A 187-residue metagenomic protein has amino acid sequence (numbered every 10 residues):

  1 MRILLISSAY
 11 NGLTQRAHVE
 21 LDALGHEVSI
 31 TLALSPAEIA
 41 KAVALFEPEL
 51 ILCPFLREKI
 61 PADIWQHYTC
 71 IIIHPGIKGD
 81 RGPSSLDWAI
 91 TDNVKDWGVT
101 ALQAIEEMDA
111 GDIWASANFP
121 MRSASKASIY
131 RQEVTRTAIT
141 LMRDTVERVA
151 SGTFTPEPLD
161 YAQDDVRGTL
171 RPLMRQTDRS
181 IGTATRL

Functional and structural regions predicted by a protein language model:
M1-V19: N-terminal beta1-alpha1 ligand-phosphate binding loop
I6-Y10, A33-L34, P54-F55, T185: Structural motif
L13-T14, I39-A40, K59-A62: Short, well-ordered alpha-helical microsegments
R16-V28: A short, Lys/Arg-enriched amphipathic alpha-helix followed by its capping loop at the start of a domain
H18-V19, P36-P48: N-terminal beta-loop-helix "entrance" segment that forms/cooperates in small-molecule cofactor or anionic ligand
G25-E38: A short beta-strand-loop structural module common to alpha/beta enzyme folds
V43-I60: Short, structured active-site "lid" loops
L56-S180: Donor/substrate-binding cores of folate-linked one-carbon enzymes
